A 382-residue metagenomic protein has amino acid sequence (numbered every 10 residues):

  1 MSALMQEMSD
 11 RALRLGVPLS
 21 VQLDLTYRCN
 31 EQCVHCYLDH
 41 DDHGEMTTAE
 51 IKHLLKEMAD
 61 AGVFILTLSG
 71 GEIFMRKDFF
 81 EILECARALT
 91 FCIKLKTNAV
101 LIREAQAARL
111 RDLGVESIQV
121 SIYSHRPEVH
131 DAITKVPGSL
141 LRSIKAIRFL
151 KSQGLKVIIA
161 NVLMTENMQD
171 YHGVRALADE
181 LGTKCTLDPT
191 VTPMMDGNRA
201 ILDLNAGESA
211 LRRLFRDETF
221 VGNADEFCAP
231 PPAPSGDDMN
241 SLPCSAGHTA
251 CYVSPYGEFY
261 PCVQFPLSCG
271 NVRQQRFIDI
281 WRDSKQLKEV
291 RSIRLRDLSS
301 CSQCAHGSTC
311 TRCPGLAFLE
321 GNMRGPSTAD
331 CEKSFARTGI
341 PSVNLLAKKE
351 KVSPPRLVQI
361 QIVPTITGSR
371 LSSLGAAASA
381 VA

Functional and structural regions predicted by a protein language model:
M1-L4, M8, E258-F259, Q264-A382: Flexible mid-to-C-terminal extensions adjoining Fe-S/redox cofactors in radical SAM and related proteins
M1-S117: Conserved alpha-helical substructure of the radical SAM core
M8-A12, P234-N240, V290: Short, P/G- and charge-enriched loop/turn segments at secondary-structure junctions
L19, F64, D238, G247 (+3 more regions): Exposed loop/turn and edge beta-strand positions of beta-sandwich/beta-sheet ligand-binding modules
S20, D24, R28, M239 (+3 more regions): Flanking scaffold residues of small Cys/His-coordinated metal-binding clusters
L25, C29, G257, F277: Conserved, mostly hydrophobic/aromatic
R28, Q32, C36-D39, G247 (+4 more regions): Cys/His-rich metal-chelating microdomains
M46, C92, A108-L113, S121-Q275: Radical SAM enzyme [4Fe-4S]-AdoMet core and its adjacent flexible, acidic and glycine-rich loops/tails across
